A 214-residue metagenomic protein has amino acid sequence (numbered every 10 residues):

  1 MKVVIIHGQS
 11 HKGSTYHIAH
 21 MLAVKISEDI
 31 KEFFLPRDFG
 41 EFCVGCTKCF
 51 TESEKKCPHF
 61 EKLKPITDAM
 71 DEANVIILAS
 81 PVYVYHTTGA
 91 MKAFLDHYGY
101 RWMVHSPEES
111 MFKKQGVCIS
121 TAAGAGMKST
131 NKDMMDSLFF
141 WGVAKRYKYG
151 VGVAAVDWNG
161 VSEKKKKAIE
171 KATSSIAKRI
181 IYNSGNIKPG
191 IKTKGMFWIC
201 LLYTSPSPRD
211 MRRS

Functional and structural regions predicted by a protein language model:
K2-K25: N-terminal beta1-alpha1 ligand-phosphate binding loop
H7, F34, Y149-G150: Residue-level recognition of beta-strand->loop/alpha-helix junctions
I26-K31, V143-A144: A generic structural motif
I30-D38: A short beta-strand-loop structural module common to alpha/beta enzyme folds
R37-K55, W158-S162: N-terminal beta-loop-helix "entrance" segment that forms/cooperates in small-molecule cofactor or anionic ligand
P58-Y147: Helix-loop-strand module that forms the ligand-binding subsite of alpha/beta enzymes
S137-L201: Active-site/pore-lining binding-face segments in mid-to-C-terminal subdomains
Y203-S214: Single conserved hydrophobic/aromatic residue that forms the stacking wall/gate of nucleotide- or nucleobase-binding
